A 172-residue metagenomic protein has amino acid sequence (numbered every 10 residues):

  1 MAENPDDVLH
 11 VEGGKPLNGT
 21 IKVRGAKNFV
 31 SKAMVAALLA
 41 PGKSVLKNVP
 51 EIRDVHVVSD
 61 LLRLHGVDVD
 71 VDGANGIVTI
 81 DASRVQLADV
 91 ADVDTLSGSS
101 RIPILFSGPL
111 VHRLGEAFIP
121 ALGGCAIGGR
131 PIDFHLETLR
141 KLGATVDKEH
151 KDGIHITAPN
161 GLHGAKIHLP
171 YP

Functional and structural regions predicted by a protein language model:
M1-P172: Structural preference for solvent-exposed beta-strand-turn elements and adjacent flexible terminal/loop segments within
